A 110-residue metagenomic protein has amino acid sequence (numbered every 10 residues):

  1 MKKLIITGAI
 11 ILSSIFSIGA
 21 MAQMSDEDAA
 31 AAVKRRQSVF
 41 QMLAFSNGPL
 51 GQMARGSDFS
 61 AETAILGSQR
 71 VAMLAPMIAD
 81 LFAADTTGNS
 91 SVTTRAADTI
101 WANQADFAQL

Functional and structural regions predicted by a protein language model:
M1-G8: Bacterial N-terminal signal peptides that target proteins for export
G8-A9, M42: A periodicity- and composition-biased signal for non-globular, repetitive helical segments
A9-I10, A20: Cleavable N-terminal signal peptides
F16-A22: Sec/Tat signal peptide C-region and signal peptidase I cleavage site
M24-L110: Extracytoplasmic c-type cytochrome modules immediately beyond a signal peptide or single-pass transmembrane anchor
